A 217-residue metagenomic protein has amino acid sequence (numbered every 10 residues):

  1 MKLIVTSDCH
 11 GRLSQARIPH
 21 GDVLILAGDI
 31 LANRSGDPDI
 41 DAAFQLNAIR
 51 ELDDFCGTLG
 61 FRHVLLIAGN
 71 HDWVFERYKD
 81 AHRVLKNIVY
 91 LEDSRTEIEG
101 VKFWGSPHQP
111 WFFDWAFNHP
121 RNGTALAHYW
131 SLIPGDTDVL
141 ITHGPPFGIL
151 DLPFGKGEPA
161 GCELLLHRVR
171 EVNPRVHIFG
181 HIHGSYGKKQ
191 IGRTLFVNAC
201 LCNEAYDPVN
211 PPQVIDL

Functional and structural regions predicted by a protein language model:
M1-H10, I25-A27, G100-Q109, D138-H143 (+1 more regions): Active-site-proximal beta-strand elements of phosphoester/diester hydrolases
K2, R62-L65, V89, K102 (+2 more regions): Proline-centered loop/turn at the N-terminus of a beta-strand
T6, G11-I98, E171: Core catalytic region of metal-dependent phosphoesterases/phosphodiesterases, especially metallo-beta-lactamase-like
H10, I30-L31, N70-W73, P107-Q109 (+3 more regions): Catalytic metal-binding/acid-base residues of hydrolase active sites
V23, H63, D138-V139, V176: Short, Asp-centered acidic motifs that coordinate Mg2+ and/or phosphate in catalytic or ligand-binding sites
L31, S35-I49, F112, D136-N173: Active-site-proximal segments of metal-dependent phosphoesterases and phosphodiesterases across multiple
R95-E99, L164-V172, V176, H183-L217: Binuclear metal-dependent phosphoesterase catalytic core
V101-V139, G155-L164: Binuclear metal-dependent hydrolase catalytic cores centered on His/Asp/Glu-rich metal-binding motifs
